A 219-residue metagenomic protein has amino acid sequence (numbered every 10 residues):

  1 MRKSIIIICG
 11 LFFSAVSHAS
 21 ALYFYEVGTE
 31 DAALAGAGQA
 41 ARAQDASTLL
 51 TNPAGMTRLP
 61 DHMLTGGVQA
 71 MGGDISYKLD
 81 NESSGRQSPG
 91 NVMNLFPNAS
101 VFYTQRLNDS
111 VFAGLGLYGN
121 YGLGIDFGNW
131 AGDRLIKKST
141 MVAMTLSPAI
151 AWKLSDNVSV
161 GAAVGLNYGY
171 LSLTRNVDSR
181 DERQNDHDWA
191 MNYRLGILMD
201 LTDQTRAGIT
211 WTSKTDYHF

Functional and structural regions predicted by a protein language model:
M1-S4, D156: Positively charged n-region of N-terminal signal peptides that target proteins for export
I5-C9: Sec-dependent signal peptide hydrophobic core
L11-F12, D61: Repetitive helical segments and hydrophobic/amphipathic motifs
S14-S17: N-terminal signal peptide c-region/cleavage motif recognized by signal peptidases
S20-A35, Q39, L79-S88, L95-F219: Outer-membrane beta-barrel porins/channels
Y23-G38, T57-I75: Transmembrane beta-strand segments of Gram-negative outer membrane beta-barrel proteins
Q39-A43, L49-H62, Y103-D109, L154: Outer-membrane beta-barrel pore proteins
D45, S76-N81: Short, glycine/acidic-enriched capping/hinge loops at junctions between secondary-structure elements
